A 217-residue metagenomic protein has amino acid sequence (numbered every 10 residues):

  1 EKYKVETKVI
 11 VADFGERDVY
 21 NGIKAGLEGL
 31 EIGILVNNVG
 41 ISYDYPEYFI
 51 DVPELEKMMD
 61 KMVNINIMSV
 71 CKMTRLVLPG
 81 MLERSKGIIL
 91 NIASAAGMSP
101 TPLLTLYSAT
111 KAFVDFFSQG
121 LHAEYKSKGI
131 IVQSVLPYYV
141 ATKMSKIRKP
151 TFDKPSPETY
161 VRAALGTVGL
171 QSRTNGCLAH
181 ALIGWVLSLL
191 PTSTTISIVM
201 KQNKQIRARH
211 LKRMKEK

Functional and structural regions predicted by a protein language model:
K2-R17: Rossmann-fold cofactor-recognition segment
V11, I32-Y43, N66, N91 (+1 more regions): Rossmann-fold scaffold of SDR-type NAD(P)-dependent oxidoreductases
G15-E31: Conserved Rossmann-fold cofactor-binding substructure of NAD(P)-dependent oxidoreductases
I32, I41, I50-K72, K86 (+1 more regions): Catalytic Tyr-X3-Lys loop
T74, T110: Active-site helix of classical SDR
S94: Residue(s) in the substrate-gating loop at a strand-loop-helix junction that position the organic substrate next
P100-S108: Active-site loop-to-helix junction immediately N-terminal to the catalytic Tyr of the SDR YXXXK motif in Rossmann-fold
F116, H122-I198: SDR active-site lid
